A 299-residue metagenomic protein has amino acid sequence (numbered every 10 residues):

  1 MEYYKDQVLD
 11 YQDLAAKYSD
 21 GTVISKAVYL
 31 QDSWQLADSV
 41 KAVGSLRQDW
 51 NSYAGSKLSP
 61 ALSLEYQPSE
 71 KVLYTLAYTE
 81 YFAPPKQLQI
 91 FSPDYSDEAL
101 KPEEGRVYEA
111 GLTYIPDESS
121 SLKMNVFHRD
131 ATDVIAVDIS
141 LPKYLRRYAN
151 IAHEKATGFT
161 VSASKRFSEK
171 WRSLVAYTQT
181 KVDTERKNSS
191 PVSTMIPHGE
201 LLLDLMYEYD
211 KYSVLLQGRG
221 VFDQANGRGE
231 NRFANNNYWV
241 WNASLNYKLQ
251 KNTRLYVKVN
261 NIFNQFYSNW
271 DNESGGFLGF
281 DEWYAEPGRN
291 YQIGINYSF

Functional and structural regions predicted by a protein language model:
M1-A54, E65-Q67, S120-V126, R166 (+1 more regions): Face-selective signature of the C-terminal outer-membrane beta-barrel domain
M1-K5, G44-Q48, L76-E80, M124-H128 (+3 more regions): Transmembrane beta-barrel strands of outer-membrane/channel proteins
V8-A16, A54-P60, Q87-P93, V134-P142 (+4 more regions): Outer-membrane beta-barrel translocator domains and adjoining extracellular loop/strand segments of Gram-negative
K17, V23, L73, A77-T132 (+4 more regions): Outer-membrane beta-barrel signature, preferentially recognizing the C-terminal barrel domain of Gram-negative
S25-S33, V43-R47, S59-A61, E65 (+11 more regions): Membrane-embedded beta-strand positions in outer-membrane beta-barrel channels/transporters
S33-W34, Q48, S56, E65-Q67 (+9 more regions): Residue-level signature of outer-membrane beta-barrel architecture
Q35-K41, H128-D130, N150-G229, F263 (+1 more regions): Gram-negative outer-membrane beta-barrel transporters
L76, S173, T194-F299: Conserved C-terminal beta-signal and adjacent last beta-strands/turns of outer-membrane beta-barrel proteins
